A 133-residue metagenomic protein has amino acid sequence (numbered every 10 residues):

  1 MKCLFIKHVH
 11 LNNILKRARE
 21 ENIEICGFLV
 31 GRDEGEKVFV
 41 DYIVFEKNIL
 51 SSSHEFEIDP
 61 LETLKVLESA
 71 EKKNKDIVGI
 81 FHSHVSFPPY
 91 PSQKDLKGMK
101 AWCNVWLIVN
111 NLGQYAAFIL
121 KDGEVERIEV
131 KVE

Functional and structural regions predicted by a protein language model:
M1-I77, S86-E133: Conserved beta-strand-loop surface patch within small alpha/beta domains used for substrate/adaptor or ligand engagement
S83: Short, well-ordered beta-to-alpha junction loops that form the rim of enzyme active sites and present histidine/acidic
